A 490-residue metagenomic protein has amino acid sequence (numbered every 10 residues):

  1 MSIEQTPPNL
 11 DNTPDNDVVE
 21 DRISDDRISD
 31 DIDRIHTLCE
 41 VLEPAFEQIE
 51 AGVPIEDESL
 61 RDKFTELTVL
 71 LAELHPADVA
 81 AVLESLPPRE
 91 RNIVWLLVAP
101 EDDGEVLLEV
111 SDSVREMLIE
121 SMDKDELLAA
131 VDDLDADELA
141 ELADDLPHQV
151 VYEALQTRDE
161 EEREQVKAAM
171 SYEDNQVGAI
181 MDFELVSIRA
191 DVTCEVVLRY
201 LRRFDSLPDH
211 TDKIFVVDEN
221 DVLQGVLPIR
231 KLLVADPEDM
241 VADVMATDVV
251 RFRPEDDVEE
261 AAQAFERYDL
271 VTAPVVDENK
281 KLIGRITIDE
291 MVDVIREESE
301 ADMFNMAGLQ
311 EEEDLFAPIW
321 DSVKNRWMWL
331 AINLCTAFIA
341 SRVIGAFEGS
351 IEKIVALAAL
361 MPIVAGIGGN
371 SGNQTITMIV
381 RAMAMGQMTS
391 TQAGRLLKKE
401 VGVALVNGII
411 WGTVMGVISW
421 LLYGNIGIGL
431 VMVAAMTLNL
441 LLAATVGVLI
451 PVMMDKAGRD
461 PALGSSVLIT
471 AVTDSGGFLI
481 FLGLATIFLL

Functional and structural regions predicted by a protein language model:
S2-M306: Hydrophobic packing positions in regular secondary-structure scaffolds
D191, V294, S299-T445, L449-V472 (+1 more regions): Alpha-helical transmembrane segments and their membrane-interface boundaries that form or gate the permeation pathway
